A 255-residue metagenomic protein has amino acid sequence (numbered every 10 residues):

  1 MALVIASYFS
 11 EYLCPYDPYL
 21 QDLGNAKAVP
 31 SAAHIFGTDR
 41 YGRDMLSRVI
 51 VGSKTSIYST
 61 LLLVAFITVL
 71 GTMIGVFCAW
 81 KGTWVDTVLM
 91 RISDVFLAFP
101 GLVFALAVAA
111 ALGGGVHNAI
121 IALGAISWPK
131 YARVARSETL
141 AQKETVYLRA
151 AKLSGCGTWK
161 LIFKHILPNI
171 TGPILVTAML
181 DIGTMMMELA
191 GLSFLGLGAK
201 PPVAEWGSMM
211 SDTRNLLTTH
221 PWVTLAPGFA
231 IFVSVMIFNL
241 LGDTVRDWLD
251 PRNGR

Functional and structural regions predicted by a protein language model:
M1-Y19, I92, I170: N-terminal signal-anchor/first transmembrane alpha helix
F9-S47, G196: Short membrane-interfacial helix/loop motifs at transmembrane-helix boundaries
I35, D39, L70-G71, A79-W80 (+2 more regions): Generic hydrophobic transmembrane alpha-helix motif, especially the helices
M45-W80, S234: Transmembrane alpha-helix signature in integral membrane proteins
S47-T60, A110-R133, W222-G228: Loop-to-helix entry region at the N-terminal start of transmembrane alpha-helices in multi-pass membrane transporters
A109-A111, L123, T139, M187-A230 (+1 more regions): Glycine-rich helix-loop "coupling/hinge" segments at transmembrane-helix boundaries in multipass transporters
I126, G172, V176-I182, P221-R255: C-terminal transmembrane helix and the adjacent membrane-cytosol boundary/short C-terminal tail of inner/organellar
